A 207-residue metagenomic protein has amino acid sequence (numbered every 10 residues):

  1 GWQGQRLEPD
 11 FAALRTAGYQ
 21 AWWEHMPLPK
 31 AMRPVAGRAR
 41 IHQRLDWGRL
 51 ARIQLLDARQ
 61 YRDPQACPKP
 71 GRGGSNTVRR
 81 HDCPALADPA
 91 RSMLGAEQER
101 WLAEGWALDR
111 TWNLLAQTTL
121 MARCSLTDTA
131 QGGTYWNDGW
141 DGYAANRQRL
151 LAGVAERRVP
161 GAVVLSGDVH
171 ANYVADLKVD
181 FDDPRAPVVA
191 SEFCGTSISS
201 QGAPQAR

Functional and structural regions predicted by a protein language model:
G1-R207: Long, structured stretches of catalytic cores involved in phosphate-ester chemistry, encompassing
